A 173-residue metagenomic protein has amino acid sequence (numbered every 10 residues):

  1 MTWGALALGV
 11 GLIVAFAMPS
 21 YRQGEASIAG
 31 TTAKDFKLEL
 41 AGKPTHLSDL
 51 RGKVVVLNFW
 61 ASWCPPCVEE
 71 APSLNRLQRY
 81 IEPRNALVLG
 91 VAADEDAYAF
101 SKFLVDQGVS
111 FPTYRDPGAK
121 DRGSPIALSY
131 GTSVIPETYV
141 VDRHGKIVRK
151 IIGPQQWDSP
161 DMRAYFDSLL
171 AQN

Functional and structural regions predicted by a protein language model:
M1-K37, N173: N-terminal targeting signals for export/organelle localization
D35-V55, Q78-I81: A short beta-strand-turn-helix
F36, T45, F59-W60, F103 (+2 more regions): Conserved hydrophobic/aromatic "anchor" residues that stabilize well-ordered secondary structure elements
K53-V55, W60-W63, V134: Short pre-active-site segment immediately N-terminal to redox-active cysteine/selenocysteine motifs in thiol-based
V68-G108, G118-L128, A164: Structural microenvironment flanking redox-active thiols in thiol-disulfide oxidoreductases
K102-V109, D116-S168: Thiol/disulfide oxidoreductase modules built on the thioredoxin-like
